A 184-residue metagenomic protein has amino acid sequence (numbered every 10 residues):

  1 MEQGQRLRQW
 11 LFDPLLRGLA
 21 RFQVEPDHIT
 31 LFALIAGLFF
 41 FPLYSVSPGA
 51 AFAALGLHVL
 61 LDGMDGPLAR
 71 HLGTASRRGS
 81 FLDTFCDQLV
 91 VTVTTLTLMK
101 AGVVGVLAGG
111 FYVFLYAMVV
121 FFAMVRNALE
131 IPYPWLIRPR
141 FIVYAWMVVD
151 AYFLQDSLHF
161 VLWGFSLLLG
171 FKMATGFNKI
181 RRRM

Functional and structural regions predicted by a protein language model:
M1-L16, T84-M184: A feature for the membrane-embedded catalytic helix bundles of lipid/isoprenoid biosynthetic enzymes
E2, R6-S47: Long, hydrophobic/aromatic N-terminal blocks
D13, R17-R21, R70, S80 (+1 more regions): Short amphipathic alpha-helical coupling elements at transmembrane boundaries
H28-R78, S157-S166: Membrane-embedded alpha-helical segments that form the functional core of polytopic membrane enzymes, especially those
F41-L43, S80, A101, G105: A generic membrane alpha-helix/interface feature
D62-D65, D83, D87: Acidic active-site catalytic centers that drive phospho-/nucleotidyl reactions and related ester hydrolyses
